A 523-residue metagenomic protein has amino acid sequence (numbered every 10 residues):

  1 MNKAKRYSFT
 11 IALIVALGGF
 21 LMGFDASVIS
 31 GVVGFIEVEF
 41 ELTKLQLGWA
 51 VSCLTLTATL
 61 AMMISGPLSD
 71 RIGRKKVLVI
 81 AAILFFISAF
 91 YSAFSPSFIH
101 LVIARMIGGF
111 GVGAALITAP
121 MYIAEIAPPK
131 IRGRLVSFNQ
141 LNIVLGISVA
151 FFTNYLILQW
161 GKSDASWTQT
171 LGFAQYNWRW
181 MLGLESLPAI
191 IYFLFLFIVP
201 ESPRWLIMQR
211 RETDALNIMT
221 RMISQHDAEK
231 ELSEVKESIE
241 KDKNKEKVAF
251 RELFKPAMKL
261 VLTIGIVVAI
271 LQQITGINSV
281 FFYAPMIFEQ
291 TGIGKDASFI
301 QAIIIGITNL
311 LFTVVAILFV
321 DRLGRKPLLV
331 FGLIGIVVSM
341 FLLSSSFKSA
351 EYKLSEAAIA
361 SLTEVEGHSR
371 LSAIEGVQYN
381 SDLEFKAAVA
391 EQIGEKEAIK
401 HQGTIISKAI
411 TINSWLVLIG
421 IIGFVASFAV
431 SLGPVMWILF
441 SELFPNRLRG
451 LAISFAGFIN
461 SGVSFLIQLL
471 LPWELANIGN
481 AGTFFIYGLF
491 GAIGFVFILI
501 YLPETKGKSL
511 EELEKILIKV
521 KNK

Functional and structural regions predicted by a protein language model:
M1-D214, M219-T220, D242-K523: Alpha-helical transmembrane bundle of multi-pass membrane proteins
R221-E231: Short intracellular "coupling" helices and adjacent cytoplasmic loop segments at the cytosolic face of multi-pass
E229-K241: Cytosol/matrix-facing amphipathic helices and coiled-coil assembly/linker segments of eukaryotic membrane proteins
